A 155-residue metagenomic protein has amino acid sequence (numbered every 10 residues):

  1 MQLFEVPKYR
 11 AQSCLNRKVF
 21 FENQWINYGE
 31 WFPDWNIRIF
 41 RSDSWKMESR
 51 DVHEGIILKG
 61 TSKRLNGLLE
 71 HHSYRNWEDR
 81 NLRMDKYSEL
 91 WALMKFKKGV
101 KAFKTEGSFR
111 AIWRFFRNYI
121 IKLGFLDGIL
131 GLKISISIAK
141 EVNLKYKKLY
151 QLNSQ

Functional and structural regions predicted by a protein language model:
M1-Q155: Catalytic-site signature of metal-activated, phosphate-bearing donor transferases, centered on the GT-A/GT-A-like
